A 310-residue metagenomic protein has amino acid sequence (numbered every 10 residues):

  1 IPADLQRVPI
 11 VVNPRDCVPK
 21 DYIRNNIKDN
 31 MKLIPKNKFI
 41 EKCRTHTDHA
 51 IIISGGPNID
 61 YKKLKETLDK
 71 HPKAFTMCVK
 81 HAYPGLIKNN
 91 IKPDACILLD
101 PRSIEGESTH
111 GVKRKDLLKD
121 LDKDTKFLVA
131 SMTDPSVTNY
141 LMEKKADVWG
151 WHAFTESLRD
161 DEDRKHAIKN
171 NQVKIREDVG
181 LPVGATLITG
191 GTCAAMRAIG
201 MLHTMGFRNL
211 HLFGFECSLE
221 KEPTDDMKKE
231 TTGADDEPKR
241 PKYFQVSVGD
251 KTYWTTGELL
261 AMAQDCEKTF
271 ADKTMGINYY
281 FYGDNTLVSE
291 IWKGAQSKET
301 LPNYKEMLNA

Functional and structural regions predicted by a protein language model:
I1-A310: Metal-ion/cofactor- or nucleotide/acyl-coenzyme-handling active-site neighborhoods
